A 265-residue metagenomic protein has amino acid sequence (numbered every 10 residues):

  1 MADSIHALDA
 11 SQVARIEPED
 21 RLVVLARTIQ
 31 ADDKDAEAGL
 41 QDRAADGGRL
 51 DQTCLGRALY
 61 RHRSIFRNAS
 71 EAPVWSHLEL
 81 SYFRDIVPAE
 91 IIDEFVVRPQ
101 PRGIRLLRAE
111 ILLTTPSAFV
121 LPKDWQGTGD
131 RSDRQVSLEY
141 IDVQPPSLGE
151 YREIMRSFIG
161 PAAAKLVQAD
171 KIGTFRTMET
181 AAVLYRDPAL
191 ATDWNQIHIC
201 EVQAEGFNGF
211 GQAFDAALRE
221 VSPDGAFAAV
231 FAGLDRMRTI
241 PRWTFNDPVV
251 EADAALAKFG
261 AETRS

Functional and structural regions predicted by a protein language model:
M1-D20, L50-S76, D93-D133, I172-D193 (+1 more regions): Glycine-rich beta-strand-turn "strand-cap" elements at beta-sheet edges
S11-A44: N-terminal targeting signals for Sec/Tat export/insertion, comprising classic cleavable signal peptides
E19-Q30, L78-S81, R134-D142, I197-H198: Active-site-flanking beta-strand signature of metal-NTP-handling nucleotidyl enzymes and homologous cyclase-like
A26-I29, Y140-P146, M178-T180, V202 (+1 more regions): Active-site-proximal beta-strand/loop segments in catalytic clefts of secreted hydrolases
D32-A58, S147-T177: Short amphipathic alpha-helical segments
K34-L40, A72-H77, Y82-V96, G149-E153 (+1 more regions): Short amphipathic alpha-helices within nucleic acid-binding modules
D85, V97, Q144, R156 (+4 more regions): Sec-exported extracytoplasmic/periplasmic mature domains
G149, E153, P161, K165-K171 (+4 more regions): Long compositionally biased, domain-poor regions of proteins
